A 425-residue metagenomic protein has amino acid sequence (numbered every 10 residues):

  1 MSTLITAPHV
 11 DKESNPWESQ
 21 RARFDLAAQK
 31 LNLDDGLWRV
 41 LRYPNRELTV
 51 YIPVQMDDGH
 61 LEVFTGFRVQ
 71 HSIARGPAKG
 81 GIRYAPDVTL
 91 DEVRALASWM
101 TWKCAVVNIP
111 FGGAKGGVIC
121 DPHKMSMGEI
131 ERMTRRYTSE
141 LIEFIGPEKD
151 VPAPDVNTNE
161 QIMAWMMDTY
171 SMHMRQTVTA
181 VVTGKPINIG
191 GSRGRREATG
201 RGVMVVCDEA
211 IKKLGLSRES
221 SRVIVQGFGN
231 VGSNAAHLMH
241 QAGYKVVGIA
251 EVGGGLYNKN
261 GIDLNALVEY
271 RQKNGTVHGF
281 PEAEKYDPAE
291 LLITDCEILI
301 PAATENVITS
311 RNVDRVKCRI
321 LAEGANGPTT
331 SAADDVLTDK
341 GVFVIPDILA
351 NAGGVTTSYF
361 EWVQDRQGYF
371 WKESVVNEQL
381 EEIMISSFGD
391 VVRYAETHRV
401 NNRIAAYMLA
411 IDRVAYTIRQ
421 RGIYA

Functional and structural regions predicted by a protein language model:
P8-N15, A210-I211, R315-A425: Adenosine-phosphate binding glycine-rich loop
P8-Y51: Short, Gly/Pro- and small/polar-rich lid/capping loops
V50-P122: Glycine-rich, N-terminal phosphate-binding loop and its surrounding beta-alpha-beta segment
A85, A105-E219: Glycine/serine-rich phosphate-binding loop and adjoining beta1-alpha1 elements at the start of nucleotide-handling
A95, V151-A153, Q176-V182, V225 (+5 more regions): General beta-strand structural signal in soluble alpha/beta enzymes
G191-D295: Glycine-rich phosphate/diphosphate-binding loop of Rossmann-like nucleotide-binding domains
G254-V344: Rossmann-like adenosine-cofactor binding region
